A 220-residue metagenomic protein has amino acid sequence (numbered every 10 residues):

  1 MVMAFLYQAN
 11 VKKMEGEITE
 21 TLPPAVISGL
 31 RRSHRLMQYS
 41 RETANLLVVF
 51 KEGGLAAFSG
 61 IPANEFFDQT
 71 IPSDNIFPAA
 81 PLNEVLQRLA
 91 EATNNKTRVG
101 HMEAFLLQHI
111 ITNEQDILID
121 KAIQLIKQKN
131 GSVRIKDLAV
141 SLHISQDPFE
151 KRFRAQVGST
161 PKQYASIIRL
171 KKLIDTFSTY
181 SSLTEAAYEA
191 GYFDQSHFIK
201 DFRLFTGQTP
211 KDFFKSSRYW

Functional and structural regions predicted by a protein language model:
M1-K136, S141-Q146, T160, D175 (+3 more regions): Alpha-helical bundle regulatory/interaction domains
R134, R152-F153: Extended amphipathic alpha-helical scaffolding segments in membrane-proximal extra-membrane regions of membrane
F153-S159, D201-F213: A secondary-structure capping/hinge motif
S159-A165: Short conserved catalytic/interaction loops centered on acidic-Pro-aromatic/His motifs
